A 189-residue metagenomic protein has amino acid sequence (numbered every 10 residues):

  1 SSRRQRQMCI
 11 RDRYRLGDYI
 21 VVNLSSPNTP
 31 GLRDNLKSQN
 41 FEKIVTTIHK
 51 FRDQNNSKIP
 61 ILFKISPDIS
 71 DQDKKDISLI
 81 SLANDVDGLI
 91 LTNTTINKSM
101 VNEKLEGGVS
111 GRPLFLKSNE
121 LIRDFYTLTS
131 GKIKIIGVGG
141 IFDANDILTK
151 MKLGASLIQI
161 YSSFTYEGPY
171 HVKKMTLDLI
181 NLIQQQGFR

Functional and structural regions predicted by a protein language model:
S1-I10: Single conserved hydrophobic/aromatic residue that forms the stacking wall/gate of nucleotide- or nucleobase-binding
I20-N23, I61-I65, L89-L91, K134-G139 (+1 more regions): Hydrophobic faces of well-ordered beta-strands that scaffold small-molecule active sites in alpha/beta enzyme cores
L24-S26, G88-K98, I147-K174: Glycine-rich phosphate-binding active-site loops on the catalytic face of alpha/beta enzymes
S26-N28, I65-I69, T95-I96, I141-F142 (+1 more regions): Active-site-proximal loop/turn and secondary-structure-junction residues that shape catalytic pockets, frequently
P27-N40, K74, L79-G131: Glycine/Thr-rich beta-alpha phosphate-binding loop at enzyme active sites
K37-F63, E106-I133, M175-Q186: Alpha-helix-loop-beta-strand connector modules within alpha/beta enzyme cores
I69-A83, T127, G131, I141-I158: Catalytic cores of alpha/beta
K98-G111, M151, S163-F188: C-terminal helical cap(s) of enzyme catalytic domains, especially alpha/beta-barrels
